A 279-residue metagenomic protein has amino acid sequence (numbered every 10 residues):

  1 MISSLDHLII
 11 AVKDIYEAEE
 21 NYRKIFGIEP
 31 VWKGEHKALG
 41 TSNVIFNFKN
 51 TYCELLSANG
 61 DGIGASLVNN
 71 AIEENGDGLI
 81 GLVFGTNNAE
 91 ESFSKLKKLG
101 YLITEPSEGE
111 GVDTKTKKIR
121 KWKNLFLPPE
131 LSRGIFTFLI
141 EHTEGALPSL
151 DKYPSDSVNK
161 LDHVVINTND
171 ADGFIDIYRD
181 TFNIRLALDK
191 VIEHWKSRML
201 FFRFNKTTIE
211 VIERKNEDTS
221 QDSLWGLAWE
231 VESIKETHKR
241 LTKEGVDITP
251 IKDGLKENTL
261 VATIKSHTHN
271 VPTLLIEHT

Functional and structural regions predicted by a protein language model:
S4-K13, V44-K49, L67-L99, K160-N169 (+3 more regions): Vicinal oxygen chelate
I10-N59, K98-L99, T104-R120, V158-N159 (+4 more regions): Core segments of cupin and vicinal oxygen chelate
L39-G40, G78, R133, H269: Short, basic and Ser/Thr-rich N-terminal targeting/leader segments
E54, E90-S157, L200-F204, I209-E210 (+1 more regions): Vicinal oxygen chelate
L55-L56, I63-V68: A broadly used, surface-exposed interaction patch
D61-G62, E217-D218: Short, surface-exposed beta-strand-loop junctions and turns on beta-sheet-rich folds
